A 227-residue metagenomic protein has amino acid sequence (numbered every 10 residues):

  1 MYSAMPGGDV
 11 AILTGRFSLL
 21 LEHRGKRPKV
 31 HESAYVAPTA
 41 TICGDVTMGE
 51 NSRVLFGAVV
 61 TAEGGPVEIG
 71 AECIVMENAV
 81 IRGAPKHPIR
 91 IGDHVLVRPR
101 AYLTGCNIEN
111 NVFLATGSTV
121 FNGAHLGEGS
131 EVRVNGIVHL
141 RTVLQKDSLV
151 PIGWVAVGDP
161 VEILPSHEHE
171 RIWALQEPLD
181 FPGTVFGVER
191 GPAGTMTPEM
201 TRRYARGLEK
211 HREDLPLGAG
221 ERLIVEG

Functional and structural regions predicted by a protein language model:
Y2-G25, E63, E77-N78, A84-I91 (+2 more regions): Glycine-rich hexapeptide-repeat left-handed beta-helix
Y2-R53, G57-V59: Extended, small-residue-rich solenoid/repeat segments and analogous flexible loops that form exposed scaffolds
M48, P66-I69, P88-I91: Sequence/structural signature of small/polar-enriched beta-strand/turn repeats that build beta-strand-rich repeat
G70-I74: A short glycine/small-residue-enriched secondary-structure motif
